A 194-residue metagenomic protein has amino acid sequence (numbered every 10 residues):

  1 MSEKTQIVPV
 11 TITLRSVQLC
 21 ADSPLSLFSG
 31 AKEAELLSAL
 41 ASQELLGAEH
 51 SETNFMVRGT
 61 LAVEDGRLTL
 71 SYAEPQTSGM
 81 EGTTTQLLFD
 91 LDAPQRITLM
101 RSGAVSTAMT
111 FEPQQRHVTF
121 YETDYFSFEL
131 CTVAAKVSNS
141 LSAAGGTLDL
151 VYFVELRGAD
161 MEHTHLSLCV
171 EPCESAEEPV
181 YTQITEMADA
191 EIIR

Functional and structural regions predicted by a protein language model:
M1-A62: Charge-rich, low-complexity N-terminal segments
Q6-T11, E64-S71, R96-T98, R116 (+1 more regions): Short, hydrophobic/aromatic-rich segments at coil-to-beta transitions
L14-C20, L61-D65, E74-S78, A93 (+4 more regions): Beta-strand elements of well-folded, non-transmembrane domains
A41-S106: Short, well-structured hydrophobic secondary-structure segments
L61-D65, D90-A93, Y121-F126, S142-A144 (+1 more regions): A short, structured loop/turn motif at beta-sheet edges
G79-L87, A108-P113, S140-S142, C173-E174: A short, polar/proline- and glycine-enriched secondary-structure boundary/capping micro-motif
R101-D149: Acidic, glycine-rich flexible loop segments
S140-R194: Mixed-charge, glycine-accented linear interaction segment located at domain edges/termini
